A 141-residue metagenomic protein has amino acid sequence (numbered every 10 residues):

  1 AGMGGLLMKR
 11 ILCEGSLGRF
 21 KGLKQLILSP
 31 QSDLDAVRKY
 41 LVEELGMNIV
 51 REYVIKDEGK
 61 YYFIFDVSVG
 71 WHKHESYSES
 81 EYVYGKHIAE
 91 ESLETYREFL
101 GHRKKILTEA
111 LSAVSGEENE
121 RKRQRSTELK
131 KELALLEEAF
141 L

Functional and structural regions predicted by a protein language model:
A1: Short SAM/SAH-binding signature in class I
G4-L141: Class I S-adenosyl-L-methionine
